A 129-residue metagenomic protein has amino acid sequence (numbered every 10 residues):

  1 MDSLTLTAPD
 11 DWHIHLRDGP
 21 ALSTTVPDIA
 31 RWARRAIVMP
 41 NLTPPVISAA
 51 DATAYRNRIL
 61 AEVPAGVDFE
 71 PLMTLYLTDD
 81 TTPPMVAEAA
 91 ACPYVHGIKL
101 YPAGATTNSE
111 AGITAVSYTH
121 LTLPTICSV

Functional and structural regions predicted by a protein language model:
M1-A30: Replace "His-x-His-based motif
W12, V26-A54, G66-T78, Y94-N108: Divalent metal-dependent hydrolysis catalytic cores, especially in the metallo-beta-lactamase
D18-L22, T106, V129: Active-site-proximal flexible loops/turns
P20-V26, T81-A89: Short, acidic/polar
V26, A52-N57, V86, Y118: Generic structural signal for well-ordered alpha-helices, preferentially at hydrophobic/aromatic core positions
R56-A65, A87-V95: Acidic (Asp/Glu)-rich catalytic clusters
N108-Y118: Active-site-adjacent beta->alpha loops and helix N-cap segments on the catalytic face of soluble alpha/beta enzymes
H120-V129: Single conserved hydrophobic/aromatic residue that forms the stacking wall/gate of nucleotide- or nucleobase-binding
